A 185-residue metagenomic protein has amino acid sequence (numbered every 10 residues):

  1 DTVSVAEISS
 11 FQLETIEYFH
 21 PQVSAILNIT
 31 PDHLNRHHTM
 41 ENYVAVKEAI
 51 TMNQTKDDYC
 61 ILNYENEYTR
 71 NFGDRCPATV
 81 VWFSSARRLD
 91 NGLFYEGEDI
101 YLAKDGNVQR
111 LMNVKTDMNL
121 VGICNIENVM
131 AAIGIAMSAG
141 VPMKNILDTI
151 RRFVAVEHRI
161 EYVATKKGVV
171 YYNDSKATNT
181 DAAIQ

Functional and structural regions predicted by a protein language model:
D1-A86, L93-E96, Y101, N113-L120: Flexible active-site lid/hinge loop adjacent to a nucleotide/diphosphate and Mg2+-phosphate binding pocket
Q12, R87, N107, K167: Residue-level detector of flexible, active-site-proximal loop/helix-junction positions within diverse enzyme catalytic
F94-M112, V156-A164: Acidic-glycine-rich active-site phosphate/pyrophosphate-binding loop
K115-Q185: Nucleotide phosphate-binding/pyrophosphate-handling subdomain across enzymes that bind or process nucleotide phosphates
